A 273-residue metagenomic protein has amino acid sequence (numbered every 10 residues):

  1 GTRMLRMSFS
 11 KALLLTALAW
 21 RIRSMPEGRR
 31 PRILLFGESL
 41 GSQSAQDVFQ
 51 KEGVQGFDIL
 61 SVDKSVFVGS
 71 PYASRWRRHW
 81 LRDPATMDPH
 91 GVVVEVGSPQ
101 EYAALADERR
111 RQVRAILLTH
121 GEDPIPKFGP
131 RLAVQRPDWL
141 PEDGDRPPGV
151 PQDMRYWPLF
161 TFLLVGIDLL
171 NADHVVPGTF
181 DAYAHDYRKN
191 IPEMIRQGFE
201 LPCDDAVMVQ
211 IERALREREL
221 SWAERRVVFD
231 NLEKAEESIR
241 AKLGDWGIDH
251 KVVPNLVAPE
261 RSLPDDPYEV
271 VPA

Functional and structural regions predicted by a protein language model:
G1-P26, R30, K51-A273: C-terminal His-loop and adjacent cap/lid subdomain of alpha/beta-hydrolase
L35-S42: Gly/Ala-rich beta-loop-alpha elbow adjacent to hydrolase catalytic centers
S44-V48: Hydrolases whose catalytic domains are alpha/beta-hydrolase-1, hotdog thioesterase, or metallo-beta-lactamase-like
